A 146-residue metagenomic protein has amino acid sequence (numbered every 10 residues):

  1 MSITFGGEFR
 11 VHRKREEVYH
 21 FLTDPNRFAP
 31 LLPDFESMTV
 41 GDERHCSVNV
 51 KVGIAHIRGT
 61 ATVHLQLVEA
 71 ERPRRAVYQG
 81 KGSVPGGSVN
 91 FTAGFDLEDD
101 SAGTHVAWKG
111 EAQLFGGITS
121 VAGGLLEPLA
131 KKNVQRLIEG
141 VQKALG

Functional and structural regions predicted by a protein language model:
M1, V40, A55-A61, P85-V89 (+1 more regions): A generic structural micro-feature
M1-S47: Hydrophobic ligand-binding cavity/cleft-lining segments
S2-E8, H45, T62, R75 (+2 more regions): Intrinsic-disorder/low-complexity, polar/charged segments enriched in Ser/Thr/Lys/Arg/Asp/Glu/Gln
G7, E36, T62-E69, G80 (+1 more regions): Hydrophobic/aromatic beta-strand elements that line small-molecule binding cavities or substrate pockets in beta-rich
V18, L22, F28, L67 (+2 more regions): Hydrophobic pocket/interface hotspot
T39-K81: Glycine-rich portal/gate segments that line the openings of hydrophobic small-molecule binding cavities
G82-L129: Beta-strand/loop substructures that line and gate deep hydrophobic ligand-binding cavities in soluble
E139-G146: Short, highly charged C-terminal tails/helix-capping segments
